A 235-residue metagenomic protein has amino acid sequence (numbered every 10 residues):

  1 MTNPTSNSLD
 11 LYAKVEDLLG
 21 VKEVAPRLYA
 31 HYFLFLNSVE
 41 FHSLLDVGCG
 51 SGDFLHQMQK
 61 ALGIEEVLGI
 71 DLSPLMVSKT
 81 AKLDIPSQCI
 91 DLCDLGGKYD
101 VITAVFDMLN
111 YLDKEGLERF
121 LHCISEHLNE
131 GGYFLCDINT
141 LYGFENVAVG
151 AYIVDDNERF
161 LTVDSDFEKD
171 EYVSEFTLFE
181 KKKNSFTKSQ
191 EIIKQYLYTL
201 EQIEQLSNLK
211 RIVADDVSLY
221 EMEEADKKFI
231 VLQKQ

Functional and structural regions predicted by a protein language model:
M1-V39: Conserved class I S-adenosyl-L-methionine
F41-G50: Conserved class I S-adenosyl-L-methionine
S51-C93: Class I SAM-dependent methyltransferase SAM/SAH-binding core
C93-I102: A short acidic, Gly/Pro-enriched loop at the edge of an enzyme's catalytic core that lines a small-molecule cofactor
V101-G116: A short SAM/SAH-binding and catalytic strip from SAM-dependent methyltransferases
E118-E130: A short glycine-rich, Lys/Arg-flanked "PGG" loop and its adjoining helix->strand segment in the class I
G131-I138: Conserved beta-strand signature within the Rossmann-like core of class I S-adenosyl-L-methionine
I138-E201: SAM-dependent methyltransferase
